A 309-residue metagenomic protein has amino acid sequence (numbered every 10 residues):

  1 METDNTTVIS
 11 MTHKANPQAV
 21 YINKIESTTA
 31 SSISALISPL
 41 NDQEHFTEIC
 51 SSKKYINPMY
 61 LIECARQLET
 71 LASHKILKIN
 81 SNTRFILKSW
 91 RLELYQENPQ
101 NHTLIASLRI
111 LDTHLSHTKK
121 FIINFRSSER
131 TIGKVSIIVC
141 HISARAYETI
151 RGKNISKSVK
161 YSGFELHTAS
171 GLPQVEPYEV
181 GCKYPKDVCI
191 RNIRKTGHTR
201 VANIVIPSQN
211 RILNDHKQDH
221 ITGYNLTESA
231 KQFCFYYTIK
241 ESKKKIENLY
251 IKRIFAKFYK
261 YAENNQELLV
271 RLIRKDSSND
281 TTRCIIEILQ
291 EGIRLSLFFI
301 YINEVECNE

Functional and structural regions predicted by a protein language model:
M1-K53, C140-D215: Non-catalytic linker/capping segments at the edges of enzyme domains
I22-N23, L87-S89, K120, I132-K134 (+1 more regions): Hydrophobic residues on conserved beta-strands that form the core of alpha/beta folds
S27-S31, R84, N98-L104, T113-H117 (+5 more regions): Solvent-exposed loop and beta-edge segments used for protein-protein assembly and interaction
S32-N82, T199-K240: Hot-dog-fold acyl-thioester-processing enzymes
L36-L40, K88, E93-Y95, R109-L111 (+8 more regions): A structural detector for beta-sheet-dominated domains
S52-I56, Y60, T70, H74-F85 (+7 more regions): Extended intrinsically disordered, low-complexity coil regions enriched in Ser, Thr, Gly, Ala and often Pro
T70-R109, C234-I273: Hydrophobic beta-strand-centered segment that forms part of the acyl-chain substrate-binding groove
I105-A169, N264, L269-E309: HotDog/MaoC-like acyl-thioester-processing domains
